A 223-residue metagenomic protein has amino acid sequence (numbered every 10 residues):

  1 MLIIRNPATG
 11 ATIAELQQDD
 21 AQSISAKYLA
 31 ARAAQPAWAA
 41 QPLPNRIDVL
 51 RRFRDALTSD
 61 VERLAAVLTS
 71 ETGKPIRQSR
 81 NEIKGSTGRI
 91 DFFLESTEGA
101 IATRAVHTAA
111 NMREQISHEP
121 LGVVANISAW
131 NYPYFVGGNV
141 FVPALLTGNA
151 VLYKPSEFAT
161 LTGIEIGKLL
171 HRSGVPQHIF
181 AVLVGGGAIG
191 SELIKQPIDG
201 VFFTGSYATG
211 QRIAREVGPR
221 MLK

Functional and structural regions predicted by a protein language model:
M1-M112: N-terminal Rossmann-like NAD(P)+-binding subdomain of aldehyde/semialdehyde dehydrogenases
L16-S25, S173-L183: Histidine- and aromatic-rich ligand-binding microenvironments
Q17, I127, L152-S156, L183 (+1 more regions): Active-site-adjacent beta-strand anchor residues
Q22, S59, R63, K74 (+5 more regions): Short alpha-helical
A31-A34, A144, G163, V217: Small-residue (primarily alanine) positions within well-ordered alpha-helices, especially packing/interaction faces
I90, G163-I166, L193, I213: Hydrophobic packing residues within well-ordered alpha-helices of enzyme cores
A105-Q177: Conserved small-residue-rich beta-alpha loop and adjacent elements that most often cradle the phosphate/pyrophosphate
V123, G174-K223: Conserved NAD(P)+-binding/catalytic subdomain of aldehyde/semialdehyde dehydrogenases
